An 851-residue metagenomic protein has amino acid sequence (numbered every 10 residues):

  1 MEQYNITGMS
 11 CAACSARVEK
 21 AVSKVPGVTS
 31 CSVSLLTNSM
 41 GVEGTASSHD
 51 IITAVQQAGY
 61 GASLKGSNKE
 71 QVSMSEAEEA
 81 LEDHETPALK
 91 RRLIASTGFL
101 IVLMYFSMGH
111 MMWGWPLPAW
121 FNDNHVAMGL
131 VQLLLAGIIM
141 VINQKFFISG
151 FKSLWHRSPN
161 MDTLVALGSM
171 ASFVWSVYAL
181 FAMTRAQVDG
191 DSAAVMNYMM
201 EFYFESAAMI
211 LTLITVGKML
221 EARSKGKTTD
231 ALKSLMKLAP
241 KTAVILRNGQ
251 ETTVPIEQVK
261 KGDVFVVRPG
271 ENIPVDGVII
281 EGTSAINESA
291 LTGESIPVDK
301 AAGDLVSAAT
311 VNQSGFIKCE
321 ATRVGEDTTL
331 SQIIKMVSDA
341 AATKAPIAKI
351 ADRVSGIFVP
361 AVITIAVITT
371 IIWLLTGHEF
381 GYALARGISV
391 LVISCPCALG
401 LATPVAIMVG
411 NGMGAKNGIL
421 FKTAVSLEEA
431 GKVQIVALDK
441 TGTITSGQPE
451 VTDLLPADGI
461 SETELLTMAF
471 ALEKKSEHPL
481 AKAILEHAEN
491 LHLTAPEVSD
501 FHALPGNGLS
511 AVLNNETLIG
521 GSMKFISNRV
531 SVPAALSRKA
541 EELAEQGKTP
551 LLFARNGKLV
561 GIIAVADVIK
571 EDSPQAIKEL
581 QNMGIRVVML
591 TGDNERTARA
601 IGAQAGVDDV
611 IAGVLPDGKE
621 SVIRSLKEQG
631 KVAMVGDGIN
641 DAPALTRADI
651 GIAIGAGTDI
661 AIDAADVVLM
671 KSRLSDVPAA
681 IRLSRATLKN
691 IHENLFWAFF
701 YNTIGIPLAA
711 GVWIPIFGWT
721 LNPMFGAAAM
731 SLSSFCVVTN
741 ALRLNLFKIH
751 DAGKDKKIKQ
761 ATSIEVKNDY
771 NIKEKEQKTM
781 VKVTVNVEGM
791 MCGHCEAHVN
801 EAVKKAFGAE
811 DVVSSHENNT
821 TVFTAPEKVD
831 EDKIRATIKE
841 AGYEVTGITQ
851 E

Functional and structural regions predicted by a protein language model:
M1-A127, Q250-T253, S331, K335-T343 (+1 more regions): Flexible metal-binding regulatory segments at protein termini and peripheral loops
A16, T29, V433, L513-N515 (+2 more regions): Conserved ATP-binding TGD loop and adjacent catalytic N/P-domain core of P-type ATPases
P26-E43, S48-H49, E201-F202, K233-D327 (+2 more regions): Conserved cytosolic catalytic loops of P-type ATPases
A77, M183-Q187, S192-A193, A208-P269 (+7 more regions): Juxtamembrane coupling segments of multi-pass membrane pumps/enzymes
A88-T242, R353, L454, G718-P723 (+1 more regions): Transmembrane helix-loop-helix hairpins at the membrane interface
R91, T310, G431-L438, I444-E477 (+3 more regions): ATP-driven catalytic headpiece of P-type ATPases
M112-V126, W155, V174, M413 (+9 more regions): Membrane-embedded alpha-helical bundles of multi-pass transporters
L291, I350, A385, A398-L472 (+4 more regions): Conserved catalytic phosphorylation-site environment of P-type ATPases
